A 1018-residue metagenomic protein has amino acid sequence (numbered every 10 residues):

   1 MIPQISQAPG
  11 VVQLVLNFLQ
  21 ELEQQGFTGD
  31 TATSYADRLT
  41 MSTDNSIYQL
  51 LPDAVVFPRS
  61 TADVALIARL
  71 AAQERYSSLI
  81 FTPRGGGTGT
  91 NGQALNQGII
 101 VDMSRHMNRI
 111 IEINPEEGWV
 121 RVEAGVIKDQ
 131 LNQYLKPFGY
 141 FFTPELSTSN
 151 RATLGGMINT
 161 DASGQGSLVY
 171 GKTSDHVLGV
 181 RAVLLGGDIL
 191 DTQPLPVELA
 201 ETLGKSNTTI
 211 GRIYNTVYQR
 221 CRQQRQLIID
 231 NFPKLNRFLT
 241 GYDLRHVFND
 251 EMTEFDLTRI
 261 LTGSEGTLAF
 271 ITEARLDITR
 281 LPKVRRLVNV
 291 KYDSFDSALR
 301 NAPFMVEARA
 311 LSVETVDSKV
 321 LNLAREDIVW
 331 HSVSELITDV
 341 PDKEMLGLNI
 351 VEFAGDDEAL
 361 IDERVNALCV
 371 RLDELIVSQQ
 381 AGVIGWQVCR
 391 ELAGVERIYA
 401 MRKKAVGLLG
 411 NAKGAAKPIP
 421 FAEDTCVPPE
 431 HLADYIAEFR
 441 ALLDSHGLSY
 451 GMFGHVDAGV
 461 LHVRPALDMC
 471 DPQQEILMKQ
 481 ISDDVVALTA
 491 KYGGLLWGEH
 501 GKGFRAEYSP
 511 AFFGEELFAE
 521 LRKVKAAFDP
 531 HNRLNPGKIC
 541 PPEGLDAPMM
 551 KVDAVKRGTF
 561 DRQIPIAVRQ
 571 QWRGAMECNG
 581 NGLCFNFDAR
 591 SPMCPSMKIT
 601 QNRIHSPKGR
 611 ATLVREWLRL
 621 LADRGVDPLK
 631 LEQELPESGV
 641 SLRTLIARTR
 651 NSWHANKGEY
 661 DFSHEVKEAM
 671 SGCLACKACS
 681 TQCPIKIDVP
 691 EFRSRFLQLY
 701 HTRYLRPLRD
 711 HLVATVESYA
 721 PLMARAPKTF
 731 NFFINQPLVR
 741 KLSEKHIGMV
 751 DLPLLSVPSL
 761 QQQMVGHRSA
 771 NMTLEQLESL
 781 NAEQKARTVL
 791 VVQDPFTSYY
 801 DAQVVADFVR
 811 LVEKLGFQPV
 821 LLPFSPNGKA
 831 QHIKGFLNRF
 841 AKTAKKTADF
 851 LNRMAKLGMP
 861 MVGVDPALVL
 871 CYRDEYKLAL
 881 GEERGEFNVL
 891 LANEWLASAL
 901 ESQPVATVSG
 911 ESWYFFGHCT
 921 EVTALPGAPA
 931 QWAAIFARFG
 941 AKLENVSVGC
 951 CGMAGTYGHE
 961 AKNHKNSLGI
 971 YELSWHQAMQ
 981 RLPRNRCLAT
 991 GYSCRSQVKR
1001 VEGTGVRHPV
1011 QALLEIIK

Functional and structural regions predicted by a protein language model:
M1-A72, Y76, G86-G118, S147 (+6 more regions): N-terminal flexible segment immediately upstream of the FAD-binding catalytic core in FAD-dependent oxidoreductases
P3-I5, L203-F248, E254, V524 (+5 more regions): Flexible inter-domain linker/hinge segments
S46-S77, F81, I99, M103-T148 (+6 more regions): N-terminal glycine-rich flavin-associated loop
T88-T90, T148-G155, L239-V247, E314-H331 (+15 more regions): A glycine-rich phosphate-binding loop feature that marks nucleotide/adenosyl-phosphate handling sites
M157-N159, S167-Y170, V177-A400, A511 (+1 more regions): C-terminal substrate-binding/cap subdomain adjacent to the FAD-binding core in PCMH-type and related FAD-linked
A274, A308-A416, G454, I599-T600 (+4 more regions): Terminal amphipathic helices with adjacent charged low-complexity linkers/tails
D529, P536, P690-K1018: Iron-sulfur cluster-binding electron-transfer modules in prokaryotic oxidoreductases
M550-N581, F585-M723, A841-T847, G885 (+6 more regions): Ferredoxin-type iron-sulfur electron-transfer modules in oxidoreductases and energy-metabolism complexes
